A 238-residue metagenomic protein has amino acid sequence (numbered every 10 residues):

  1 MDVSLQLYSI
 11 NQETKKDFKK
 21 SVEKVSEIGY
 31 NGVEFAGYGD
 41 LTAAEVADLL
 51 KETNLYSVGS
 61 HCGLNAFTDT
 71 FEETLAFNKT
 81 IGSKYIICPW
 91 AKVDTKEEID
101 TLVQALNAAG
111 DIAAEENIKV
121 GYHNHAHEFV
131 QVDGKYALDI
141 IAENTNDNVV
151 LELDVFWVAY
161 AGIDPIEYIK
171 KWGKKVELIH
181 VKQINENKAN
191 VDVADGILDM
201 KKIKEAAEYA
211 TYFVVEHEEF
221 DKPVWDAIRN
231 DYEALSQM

Functional and structural regions predicted by a protein language model:
M1-E27, G39, K79-G82, V132-V150 (+1 more regions): Histidine-acidic metal/acid-base catalytic patches
D2-S4, G32-E34, Y56-H61, K84-Y85 (+4 more regions): Structural preference for beta-strand elements that scaffold enzyme active sites
S9-Q12, G37-D40, C62-A66, A91-K96 (+3 more regions): Short histidine/acidic/glycine/proline-rich micro-motifs that form metal- and phosphate-coordinating active-site loops
G39-L49, K96-A105: Active-site-adjacent beta->alpha loops and helix N-cap segments on the catalytic face of soluble alpha/beta enzymes
T42-H61, A109, E116-I118: Short acidic, glycine/proline-enriched helix-loop-strand junctions
E45-L49, E73-T74, D164-K171: A short acidic, amphipathic alpha-helical/loop segment
T53-A66, I184-N185, A189-D192: Acidic/glycine-enriched edge-of-secondary-structure segments
L64-V150, V158: Active-site acidic/histidine proton-transfer and metal-coordination neighborhood in alpha/beta enzyme cores
